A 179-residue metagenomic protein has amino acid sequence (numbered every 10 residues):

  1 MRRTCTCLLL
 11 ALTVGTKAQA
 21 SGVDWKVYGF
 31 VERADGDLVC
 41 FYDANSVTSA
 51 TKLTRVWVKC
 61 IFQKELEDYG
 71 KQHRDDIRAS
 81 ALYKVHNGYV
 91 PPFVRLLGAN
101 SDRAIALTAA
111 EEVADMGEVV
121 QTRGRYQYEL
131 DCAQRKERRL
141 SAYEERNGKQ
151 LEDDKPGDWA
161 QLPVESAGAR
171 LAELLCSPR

Functional and structural regions predicted by a protein language model:
M1-T4: Positively charged n-region of N-terminal signal peptides that target proteins for export
T6-G15: Bacterial N-terminal signal peptides
Q19-R179: N-terminal secretory-pathway/extracellular module detecting exported/lumenal segments and adjacent signal-anchor/first
